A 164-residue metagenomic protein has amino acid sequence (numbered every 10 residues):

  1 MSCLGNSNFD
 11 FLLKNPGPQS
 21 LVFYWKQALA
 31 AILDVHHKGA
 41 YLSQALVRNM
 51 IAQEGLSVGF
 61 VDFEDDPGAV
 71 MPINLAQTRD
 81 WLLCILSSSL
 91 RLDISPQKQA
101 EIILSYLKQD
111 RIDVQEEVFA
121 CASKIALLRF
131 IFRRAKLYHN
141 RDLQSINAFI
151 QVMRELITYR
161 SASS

Functional and structural regions predicted by a protein language model:
M1-W25: Conserved structural core of kinase catalytic domains
C3-G5, S20-L21, G39, V58 (+1 more regions): Short hydrophobic/aromatic-rich motifs at helix boundaries and adjacent loops
F9-K14, F63-G68, Y138: Short, structured secondary-structure boundary patches
I32-A40: Protein kinase catalytic-loop region centered on the HRD/HxD motif
Y41-L83: Catalytic activation segment of kinase domains across protein kinase-like and atypical kinase folds
D66-S163: C-lobe/activation-segment region of protein kinase-like
